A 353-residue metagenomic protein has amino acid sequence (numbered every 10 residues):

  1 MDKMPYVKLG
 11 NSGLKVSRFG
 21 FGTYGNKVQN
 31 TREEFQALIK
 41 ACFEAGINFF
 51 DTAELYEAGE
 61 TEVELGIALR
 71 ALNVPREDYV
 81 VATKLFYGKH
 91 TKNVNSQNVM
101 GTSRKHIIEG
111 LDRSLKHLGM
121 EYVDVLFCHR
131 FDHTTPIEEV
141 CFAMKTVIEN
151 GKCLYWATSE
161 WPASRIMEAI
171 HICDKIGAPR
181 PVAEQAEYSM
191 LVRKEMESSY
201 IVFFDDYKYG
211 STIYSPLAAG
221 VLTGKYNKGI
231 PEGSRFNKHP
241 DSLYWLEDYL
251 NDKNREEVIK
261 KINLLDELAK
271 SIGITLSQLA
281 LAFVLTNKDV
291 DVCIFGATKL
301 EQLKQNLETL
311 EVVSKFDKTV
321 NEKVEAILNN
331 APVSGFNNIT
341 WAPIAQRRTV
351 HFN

Functional and structural regions predicted by a protein language model:
M1-V80, E149, R235: N-terminal binding-site loop/beta-alpha segment at the start of enzyme catalytic domains that lines or forms
K3, I137-A326, I344-N353: Beta/alpha (TIM)-barrel catalytic core signal, keyed to glycine-rich beta->alpha loops juxtaposed to Asp/Glu that bind
G10-K27, A82-N98, Y122, F127: N-terminal small/glycine-rich loop or linker at the start of catalytic domains across soluble metabolic enzymes
S17-F21, F50-T52, Y79-T83, L126-C128 (+4 more regions): Hydrophobic faces of well-ordered beta-strands that scaffold small-molecule active sites in alpha/beta enzyme cores
G22-E33, N93-I108, H129, H133-T135: Active-site mouth loops of central-metabolism enzymes
K27-T31, A53-E62, D132-P136, A163-S164 (+1 more regions): Acidic-and-aromatic substrate-binding clefts and catalytic sites of carbohydrate-active enzymes
N30-F43, M100-L118, I166-H171: Short, acidic/polar
L115-T135: Active-site groove signature of glycoside hydrolases
